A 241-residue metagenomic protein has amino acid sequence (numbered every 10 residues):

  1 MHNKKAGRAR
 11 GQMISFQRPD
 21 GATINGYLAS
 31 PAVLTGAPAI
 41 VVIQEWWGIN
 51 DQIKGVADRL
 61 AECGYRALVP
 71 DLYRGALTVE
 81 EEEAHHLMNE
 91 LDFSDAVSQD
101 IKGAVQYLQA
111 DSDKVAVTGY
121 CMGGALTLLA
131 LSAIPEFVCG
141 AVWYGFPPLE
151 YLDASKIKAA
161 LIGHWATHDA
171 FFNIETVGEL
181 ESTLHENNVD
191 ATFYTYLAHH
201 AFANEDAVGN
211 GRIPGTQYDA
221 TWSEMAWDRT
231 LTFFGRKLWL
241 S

Functional and structural regions predicted by a protein language model:
M1-S241: N-terminal cap/leader regions of alpha/beta-hydrolase-fold enzymes, predominantly small-molecule hydrolases
